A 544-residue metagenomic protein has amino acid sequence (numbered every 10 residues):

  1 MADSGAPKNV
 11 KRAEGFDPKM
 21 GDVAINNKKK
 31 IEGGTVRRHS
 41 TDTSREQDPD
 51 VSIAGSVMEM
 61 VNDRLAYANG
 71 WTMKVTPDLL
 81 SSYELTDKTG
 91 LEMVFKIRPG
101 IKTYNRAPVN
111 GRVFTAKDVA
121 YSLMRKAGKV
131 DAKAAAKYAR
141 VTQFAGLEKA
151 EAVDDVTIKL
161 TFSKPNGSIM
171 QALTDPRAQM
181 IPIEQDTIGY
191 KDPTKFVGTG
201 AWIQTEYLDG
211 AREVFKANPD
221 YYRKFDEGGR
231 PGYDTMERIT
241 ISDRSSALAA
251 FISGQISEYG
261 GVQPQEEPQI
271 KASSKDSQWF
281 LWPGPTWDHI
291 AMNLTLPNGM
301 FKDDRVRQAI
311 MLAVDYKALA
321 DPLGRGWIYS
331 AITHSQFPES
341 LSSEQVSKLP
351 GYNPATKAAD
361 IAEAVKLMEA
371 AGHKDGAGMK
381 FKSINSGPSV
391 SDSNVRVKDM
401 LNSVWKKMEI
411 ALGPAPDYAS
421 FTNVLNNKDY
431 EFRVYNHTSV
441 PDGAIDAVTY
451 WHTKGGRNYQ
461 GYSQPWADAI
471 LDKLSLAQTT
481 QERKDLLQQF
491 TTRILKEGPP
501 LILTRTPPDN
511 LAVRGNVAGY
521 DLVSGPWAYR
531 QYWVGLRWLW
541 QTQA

Functional and structural regions predicted by a protein language model:
P18-A24, R37-K88, M124, V197: N-terminal lobe/hinge region of extracytoplasmic solute-binding protein
K29, A320-L323, A355-A358, K407-N426 (+2 more regions): Extracytoplasmic/peripheral linker and loop segments enriched in polar/acidic and small residues with frequent Thr/Pro
S82-A132, K159, R238, A250 (+1 more regions): Aromatic- and charge-enriched surface segment that lines or borders ligand/interaction sites
K88, T161-Q179, P193-S246, E267-W287: Aromatic-rich, solvent-exposed beta-strand/loop patch
K96, A134-E184, E206-L208: Surface-exposed binding/hinge segments that line and control ligand-binding clefts or catalytic entry sites
A201-W202, W327-A370, S386-D392: Structural transition elements
K216-Y222, P285-A309, A313, P322 (+1 more regions): A bilobed periplasmic-binding-protein/Venus flytrap-type ligand-binding module shared by bacterial periplasmic
L511-A544: Long beta-strand-rich cores associated with HINT superfamily self-processing modules
